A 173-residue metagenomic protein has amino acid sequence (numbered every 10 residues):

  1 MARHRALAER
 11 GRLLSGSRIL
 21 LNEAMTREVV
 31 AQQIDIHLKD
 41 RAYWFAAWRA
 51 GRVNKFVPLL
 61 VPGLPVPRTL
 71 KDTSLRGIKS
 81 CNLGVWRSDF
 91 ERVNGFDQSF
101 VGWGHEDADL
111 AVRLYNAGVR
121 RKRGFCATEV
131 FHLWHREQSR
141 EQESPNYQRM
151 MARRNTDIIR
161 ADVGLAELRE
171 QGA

Functional and structural regions predicted by a protein language model:
M1, R5, Q98, E106: Short acidic donor-binding/metal-coordinating loop in glycosyltransferase active sites
M1-R49: Conserved donor NDP-sugar-binding/catalytic core segment of glycosyltransferases
G11-L13, N82, K122-R123: A residue-level structural signature of the nucleotidyltransferase/glycosyltransferase Rossmann-like core
E23, V29-I34, K55, D157 (+1 more regions): Terminal, intrinsically disordered low-complexity segments enriched in charged/polar and proline residues
F45-G84, S88: A recurrent flexible, glycine/aromatic-enriched loop bordering the glycosyltransferase active site that acts as
I78-K79, S88, S99-A173: C-terminal catalytic/acceptor-binding lobe
E91: Cell wall/extracellular polymer interaction/catalysis modules
